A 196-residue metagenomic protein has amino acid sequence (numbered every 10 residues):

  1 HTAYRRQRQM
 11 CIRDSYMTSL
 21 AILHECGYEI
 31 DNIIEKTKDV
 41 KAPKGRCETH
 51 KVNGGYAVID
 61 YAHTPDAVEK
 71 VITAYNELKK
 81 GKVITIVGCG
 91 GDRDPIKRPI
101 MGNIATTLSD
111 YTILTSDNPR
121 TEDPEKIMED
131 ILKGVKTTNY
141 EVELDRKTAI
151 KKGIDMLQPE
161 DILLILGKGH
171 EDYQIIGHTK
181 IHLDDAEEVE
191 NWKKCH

Functional and structural regions predicted by a protein language model:
H1-D14, T112: Single conserved hydrophobic/aromatic residue that forms the stacking wall/gate of nucleotide- or nucleobase-binding
T18-D31, E35-G45, T49-H196: ATP-dependent carboxylate-amine ligase
